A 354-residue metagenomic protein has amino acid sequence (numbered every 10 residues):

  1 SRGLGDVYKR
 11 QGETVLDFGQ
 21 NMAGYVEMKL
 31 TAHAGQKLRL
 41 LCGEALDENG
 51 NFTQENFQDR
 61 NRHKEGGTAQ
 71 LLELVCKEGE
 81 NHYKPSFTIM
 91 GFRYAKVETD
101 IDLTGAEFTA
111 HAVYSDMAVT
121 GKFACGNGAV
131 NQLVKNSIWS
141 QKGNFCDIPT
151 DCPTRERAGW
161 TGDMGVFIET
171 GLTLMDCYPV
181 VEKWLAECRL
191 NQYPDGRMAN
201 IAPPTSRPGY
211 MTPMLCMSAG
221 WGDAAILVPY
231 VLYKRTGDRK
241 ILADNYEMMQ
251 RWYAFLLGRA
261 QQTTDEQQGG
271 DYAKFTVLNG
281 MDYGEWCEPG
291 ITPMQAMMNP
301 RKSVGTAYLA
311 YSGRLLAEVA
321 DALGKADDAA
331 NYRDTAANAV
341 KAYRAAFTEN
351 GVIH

Functional and structural regions predicted by a protein language model:
S1-R2, D6-T154, G162-D163, C177-E182 (+5 more regions): Extracellular/oxidizing-compartment recognition motifs
G35-Q36, G222, M249: Short coil/turn connectors at secondary-structure junctions
Y94, D102-N136, K142, P149-I201 (+2 more regions): Active-site acid/base region of carbohydrate-active enzymes
Y210-K234: Thiamine diphosphate
